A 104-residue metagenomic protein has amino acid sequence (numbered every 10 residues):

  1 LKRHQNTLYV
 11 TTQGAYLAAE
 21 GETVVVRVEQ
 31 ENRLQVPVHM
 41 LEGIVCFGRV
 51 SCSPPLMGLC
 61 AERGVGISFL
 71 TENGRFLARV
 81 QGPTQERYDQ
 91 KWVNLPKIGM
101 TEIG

Functional and structural regions predicted by a protein language model:
L1-E29: N-terminal, Lys/Arg-enriched amphipathic/low-complexity engagement segments that precede the first folded domain
E22-V24, E31, V50-C52, G74: Short, glycine-/Ser/Thr-/acidic-enriched flexible segments
E29-V38: Short, basic/hydrophobic alpha-helical segments
V38-C52: Extracellular/luminal Protease-associated
I44-F47, V65-T71: Short hydrophobic alpha-helical runs that function as membrane-insertion/retention elements
A61: Anion (oxyanion) recognition and catalysis
N73-G104: Internal, well-ordered alpha/beta segment that forms a basic, Gly-enriched binding/recognition surface
